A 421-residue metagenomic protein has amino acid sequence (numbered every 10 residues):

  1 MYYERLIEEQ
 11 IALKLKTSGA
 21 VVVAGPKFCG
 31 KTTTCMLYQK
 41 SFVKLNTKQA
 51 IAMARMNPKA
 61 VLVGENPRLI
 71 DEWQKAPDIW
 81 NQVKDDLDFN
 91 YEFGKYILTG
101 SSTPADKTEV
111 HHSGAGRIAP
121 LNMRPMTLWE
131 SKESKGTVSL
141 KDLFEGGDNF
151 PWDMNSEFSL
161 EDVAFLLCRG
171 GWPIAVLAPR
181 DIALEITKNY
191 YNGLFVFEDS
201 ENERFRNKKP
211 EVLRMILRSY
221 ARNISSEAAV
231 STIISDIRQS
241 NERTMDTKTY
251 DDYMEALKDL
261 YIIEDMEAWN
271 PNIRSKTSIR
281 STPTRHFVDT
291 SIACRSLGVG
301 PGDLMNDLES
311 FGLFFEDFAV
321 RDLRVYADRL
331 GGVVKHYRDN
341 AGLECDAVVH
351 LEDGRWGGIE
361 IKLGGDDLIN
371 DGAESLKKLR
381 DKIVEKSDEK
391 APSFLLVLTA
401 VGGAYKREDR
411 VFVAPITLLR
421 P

Functional and structural regions predicted by a protein language model:
M1-A12: N-terminal pre-Walker A segment at the start of P-loop NTPase domains
K31: Conserved lysine of the Walker
T34: Hydrophobic positions on the alpha1 helix immediately C-terminal to the Walker A/P-loop
N81-P104, H112: Conserved catalytic/switch belt of AAA+ P-loop NTPases
T108-S226: Interdomain motor-coupling "hinge/lid" segment immediately C-terminal to the ATP-binding subdomain of NTP-driven enzymes
V176-R355: Accessory nucleic acid-recognition modules appended to NTPase machines
A319, L323, C345-V349, R355-G365 (+3 more regions): Conserved catalytic cores of phosphodiester-cleaving nucleases, focusing on short active-site segments
L398-P421: Domain-level recognition of nuclease-like catalytic cores that cleave nucleotide substrates
